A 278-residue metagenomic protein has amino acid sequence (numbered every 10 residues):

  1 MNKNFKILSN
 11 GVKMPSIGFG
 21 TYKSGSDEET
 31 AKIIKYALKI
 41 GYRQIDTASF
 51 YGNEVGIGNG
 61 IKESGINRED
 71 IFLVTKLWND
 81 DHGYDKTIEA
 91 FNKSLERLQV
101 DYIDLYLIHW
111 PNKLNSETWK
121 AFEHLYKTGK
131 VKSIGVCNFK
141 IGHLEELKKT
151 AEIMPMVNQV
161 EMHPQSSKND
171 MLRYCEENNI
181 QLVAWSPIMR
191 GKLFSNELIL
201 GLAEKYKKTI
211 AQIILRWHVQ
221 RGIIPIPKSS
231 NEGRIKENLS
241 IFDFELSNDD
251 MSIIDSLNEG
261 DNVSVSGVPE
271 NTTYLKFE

Functional and structural regions predicted by a protein language model:
M1-I71, F277: N-terminal binding-site loop/beta-alpha segment at the start of enzyme catalytic domains that lines or forms
M1-K6, V55, N59-K62, F91-K93 (+2 more regions): Alpha-helical scaffolding within the catalytic cores of extracellular/periplasmic polymer-degrading hydrolases
L8-S9, G58-D70, N92-Q99, H124-Y126 (+2 more regions): Acidic (Asp/Glu)-rich catalytic clusters
S24-E28, D46-G56, D80-D85, P111-N115 (+2 more regions): Acidic-and-aromatic substrate-binding clefts and catalytic sites of carbohydrate-active enzymes
G25-L38, G83-L98, E117, G142-E145 (+1 more regions): Short, acidic/polar
Q44, Y102-L105, S133, V157: Residues at the N-termini of beta-strands
K76, D80-H124: Glycine/small-residue-rich loop that forms an oxyanion/phosphate-binding "nest" at active or ligand-binding sites
P111-E278: Beta/alpha (TIM)-barrel catalytic core signal, keyed to glycine-rich beta->alpha loops juxtaposed to Asp/Glu that bind
